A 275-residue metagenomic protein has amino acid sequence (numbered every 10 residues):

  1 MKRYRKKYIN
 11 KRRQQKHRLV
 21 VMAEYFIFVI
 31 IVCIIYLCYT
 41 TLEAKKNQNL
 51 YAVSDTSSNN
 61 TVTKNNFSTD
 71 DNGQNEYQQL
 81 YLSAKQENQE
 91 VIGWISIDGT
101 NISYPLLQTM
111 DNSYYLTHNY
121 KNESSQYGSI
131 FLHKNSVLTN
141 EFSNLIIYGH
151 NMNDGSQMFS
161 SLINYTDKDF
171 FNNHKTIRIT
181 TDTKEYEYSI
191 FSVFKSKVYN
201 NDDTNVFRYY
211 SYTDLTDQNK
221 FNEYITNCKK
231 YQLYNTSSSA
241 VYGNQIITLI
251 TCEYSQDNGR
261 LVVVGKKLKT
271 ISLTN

Functional and structural regions predicted by a protein language model:
M1-K2, K6, E24, N49-T56: N-terminal leader/presequence segments that precede the conserved core
M1-L19: N-terminal Lys/Arg-rich, disordered targeting/topogenic segments
V20-I31: Hydrophobic H-region at the start of alpha-helical membrane spans
I31-N275: Solvent-exposed, non-transmembrane regions of membrane-associated and secreted proteins
